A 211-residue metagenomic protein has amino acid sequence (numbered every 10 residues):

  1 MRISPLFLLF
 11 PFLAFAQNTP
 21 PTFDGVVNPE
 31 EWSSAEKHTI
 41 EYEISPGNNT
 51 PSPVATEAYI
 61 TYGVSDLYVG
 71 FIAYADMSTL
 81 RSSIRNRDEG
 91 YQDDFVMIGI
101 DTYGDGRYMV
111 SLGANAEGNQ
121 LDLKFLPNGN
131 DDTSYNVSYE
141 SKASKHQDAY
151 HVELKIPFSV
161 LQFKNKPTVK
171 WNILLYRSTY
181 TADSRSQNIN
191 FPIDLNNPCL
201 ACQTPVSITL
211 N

Functional and structural regions predicted by a protein language model:
M1-T19: Bacterial Sec-dependent N-terminal signal peptides
A14-N211: Structural preference for beta-rich elements and adjacent junctions enriched in aromatics
